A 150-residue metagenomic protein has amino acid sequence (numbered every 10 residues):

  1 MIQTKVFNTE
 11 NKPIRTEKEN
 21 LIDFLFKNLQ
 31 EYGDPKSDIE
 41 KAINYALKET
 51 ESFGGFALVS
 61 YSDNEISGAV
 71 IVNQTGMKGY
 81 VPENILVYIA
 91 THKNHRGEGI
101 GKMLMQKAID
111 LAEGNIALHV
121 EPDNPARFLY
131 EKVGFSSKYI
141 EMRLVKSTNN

Functional and structural regions predicted by a protein language model:
M1-D23, K27: Conserved N-terminal entry element of GNAT/NAT acetyltransferase domains
R15, D23-L47: Conserved GNAT-fold acetyl-CoA-binding loop/helix
L47-V59, I85: A short helix-loop-beta-strand connector motif used in the catalytic cores of GNAT acetyltransferases and, in some
G54, V70-G79: A conserved beta-strand-loop-helix scaffold within acyl/acetyltransferase catalytic domains
V59, E65-Q74, I85, A90: Conserved beta-strand in the GNAT
Y80-K93, H119-E121, I140-R143: Conserved acetyl-CoA binding element of GNAT-fold acetyltransferases
T91, G97-D110, F128-V133: Conserved acetyl-CoA-binding loop-helix of GNAT-fold acetyltransferases
K102, A117, P122-L144, T148: Conserved active-site alpha-helix within GNAT-family acetyltransferase domains
